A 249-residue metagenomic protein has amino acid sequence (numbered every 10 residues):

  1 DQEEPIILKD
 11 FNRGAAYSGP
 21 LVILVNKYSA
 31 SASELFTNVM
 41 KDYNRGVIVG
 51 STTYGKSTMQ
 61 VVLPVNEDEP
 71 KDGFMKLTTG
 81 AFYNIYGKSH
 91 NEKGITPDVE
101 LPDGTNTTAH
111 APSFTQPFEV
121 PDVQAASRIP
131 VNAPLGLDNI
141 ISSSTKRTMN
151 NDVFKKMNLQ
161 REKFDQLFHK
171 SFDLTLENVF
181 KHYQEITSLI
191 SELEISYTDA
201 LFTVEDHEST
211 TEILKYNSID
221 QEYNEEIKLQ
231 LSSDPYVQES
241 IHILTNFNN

Functional and structural regions predicted by a protein language model:
D1-N249: C-terminal "post-core" interaction segments
